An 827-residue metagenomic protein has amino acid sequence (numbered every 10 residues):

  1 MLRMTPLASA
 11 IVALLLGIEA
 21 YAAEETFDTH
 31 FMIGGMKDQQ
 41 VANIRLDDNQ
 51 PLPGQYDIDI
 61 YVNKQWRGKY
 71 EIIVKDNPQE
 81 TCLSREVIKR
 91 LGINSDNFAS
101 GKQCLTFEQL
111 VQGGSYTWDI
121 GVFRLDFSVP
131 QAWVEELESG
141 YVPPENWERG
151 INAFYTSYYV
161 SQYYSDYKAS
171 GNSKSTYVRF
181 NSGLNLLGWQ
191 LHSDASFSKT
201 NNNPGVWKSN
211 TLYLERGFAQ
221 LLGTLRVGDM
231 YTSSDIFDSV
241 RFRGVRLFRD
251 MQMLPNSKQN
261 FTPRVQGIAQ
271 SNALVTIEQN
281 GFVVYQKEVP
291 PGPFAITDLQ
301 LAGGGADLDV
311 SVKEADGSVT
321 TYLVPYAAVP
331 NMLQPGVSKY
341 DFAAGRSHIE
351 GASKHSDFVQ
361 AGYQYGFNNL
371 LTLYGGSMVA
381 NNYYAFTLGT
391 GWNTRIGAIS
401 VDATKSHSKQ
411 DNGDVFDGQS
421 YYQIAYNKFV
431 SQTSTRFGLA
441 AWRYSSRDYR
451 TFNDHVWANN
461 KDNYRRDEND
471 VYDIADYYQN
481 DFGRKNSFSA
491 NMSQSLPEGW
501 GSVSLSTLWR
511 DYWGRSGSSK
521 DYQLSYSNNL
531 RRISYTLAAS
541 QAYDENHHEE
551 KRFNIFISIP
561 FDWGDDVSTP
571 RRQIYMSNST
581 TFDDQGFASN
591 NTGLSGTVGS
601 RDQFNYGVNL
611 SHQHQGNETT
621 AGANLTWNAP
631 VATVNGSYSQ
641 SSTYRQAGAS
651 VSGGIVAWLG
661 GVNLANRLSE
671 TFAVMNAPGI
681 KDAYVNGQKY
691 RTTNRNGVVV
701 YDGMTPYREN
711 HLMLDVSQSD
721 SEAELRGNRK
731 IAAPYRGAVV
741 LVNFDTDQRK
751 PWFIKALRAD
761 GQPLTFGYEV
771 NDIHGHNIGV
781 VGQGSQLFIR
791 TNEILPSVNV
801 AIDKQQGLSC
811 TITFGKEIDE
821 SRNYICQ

Functional and structural regions predicted by a protein language model:
M1-A22: Gram-negative bacterial Sec-dependent N-terminal signal peptides
E24-Y56, R67, E86, R90-L91 (+10 more regions): Flexible, glycine-rich linker and terminal segments associated with outer-membrane beta-barrel/transport systems
R67-E80: Short acidic/polar beta-strand-loop edge motifs in secreted extracellular and Gram-negative envelope-associated
I296-G304: Extracytoplasmic assembly/pore-lining segments of large envelope/extracellular complexes
F342-Q360, Q364: Outer-membrane beta-barrel transmembrane domain signature of Gram-negative proteins, especially the mid-to-C-terminal
